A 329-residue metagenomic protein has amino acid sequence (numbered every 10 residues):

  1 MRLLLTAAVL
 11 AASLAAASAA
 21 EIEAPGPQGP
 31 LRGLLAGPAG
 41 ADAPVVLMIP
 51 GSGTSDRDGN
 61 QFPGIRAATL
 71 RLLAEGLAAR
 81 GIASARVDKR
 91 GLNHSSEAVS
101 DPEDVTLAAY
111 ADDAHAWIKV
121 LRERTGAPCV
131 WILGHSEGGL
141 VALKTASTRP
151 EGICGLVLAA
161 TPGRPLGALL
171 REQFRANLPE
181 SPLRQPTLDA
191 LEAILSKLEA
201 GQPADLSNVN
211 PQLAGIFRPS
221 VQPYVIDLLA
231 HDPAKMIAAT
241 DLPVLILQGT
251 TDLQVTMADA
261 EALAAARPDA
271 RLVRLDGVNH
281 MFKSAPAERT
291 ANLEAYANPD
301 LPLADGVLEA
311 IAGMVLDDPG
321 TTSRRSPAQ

Functional and structural regions predicted by a protein language model:
S18-A41: N-terminal cap/lid segment of alpha/beta-hydrolase-fold proteins
A41, V46-L77: Short, surface-exposed "cap/lid" segments of acyl-processing enzymes
A68-S96: Conserved alpha/beta-hydrolase
P102-E123: Alpha/beta-hydrolase active-site loop
V120-N177: Primarily recognizes the serine-hydrolase "nucleophile elbow" in alpha/beta-hydrolase and SGNH/GDSL folds
V157-D227, H231-A234: Accessory cap/linker subdomain of secreted extracellular hydrolases
T240, I246-Q248: Short beta-strand/loop motif that positions the catalytic acidic residue of the alpha/beta-hydrolase fold
M281, A287-Q329: Catalytic active-site module of serine/aspartate enzymes centered on a nucleophile-bearing elbow/loop
